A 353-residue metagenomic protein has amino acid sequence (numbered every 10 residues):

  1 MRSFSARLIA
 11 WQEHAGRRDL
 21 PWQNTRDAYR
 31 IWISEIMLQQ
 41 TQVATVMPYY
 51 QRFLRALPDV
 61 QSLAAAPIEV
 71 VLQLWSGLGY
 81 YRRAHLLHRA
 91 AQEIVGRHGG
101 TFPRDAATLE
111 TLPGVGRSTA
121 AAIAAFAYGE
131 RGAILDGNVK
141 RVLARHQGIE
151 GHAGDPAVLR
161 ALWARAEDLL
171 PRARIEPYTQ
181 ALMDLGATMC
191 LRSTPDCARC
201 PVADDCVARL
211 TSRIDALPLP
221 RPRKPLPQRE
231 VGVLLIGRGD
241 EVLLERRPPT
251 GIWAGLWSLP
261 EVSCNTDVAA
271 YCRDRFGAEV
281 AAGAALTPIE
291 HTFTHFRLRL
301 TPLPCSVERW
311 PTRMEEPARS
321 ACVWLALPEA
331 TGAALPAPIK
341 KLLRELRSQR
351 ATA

Functional and structural regions predicted by a protein language model:
M1-R18, Q23-N24, A187-A353: Intrinsically disordered, low-complexity, charged terminal extensions of DNA damage-control enzymes
R2-A198, V202-D215, L226-Q228, G277-E279: Catalytic cores of DNA base-excision repair glycosylases
